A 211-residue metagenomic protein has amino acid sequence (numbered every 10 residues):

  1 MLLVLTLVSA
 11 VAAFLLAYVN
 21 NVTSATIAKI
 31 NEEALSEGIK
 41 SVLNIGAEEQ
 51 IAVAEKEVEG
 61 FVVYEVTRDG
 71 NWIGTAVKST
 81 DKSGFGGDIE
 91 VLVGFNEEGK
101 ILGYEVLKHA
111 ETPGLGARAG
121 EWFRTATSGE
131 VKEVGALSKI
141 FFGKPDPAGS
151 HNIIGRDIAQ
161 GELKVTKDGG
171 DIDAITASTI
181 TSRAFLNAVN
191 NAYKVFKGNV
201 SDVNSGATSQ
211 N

Functional and structural regions predicted by a protein language model:
M1-N211: Flexible, solvent-exposed loop/hinge segments and secondary-structure transition points
